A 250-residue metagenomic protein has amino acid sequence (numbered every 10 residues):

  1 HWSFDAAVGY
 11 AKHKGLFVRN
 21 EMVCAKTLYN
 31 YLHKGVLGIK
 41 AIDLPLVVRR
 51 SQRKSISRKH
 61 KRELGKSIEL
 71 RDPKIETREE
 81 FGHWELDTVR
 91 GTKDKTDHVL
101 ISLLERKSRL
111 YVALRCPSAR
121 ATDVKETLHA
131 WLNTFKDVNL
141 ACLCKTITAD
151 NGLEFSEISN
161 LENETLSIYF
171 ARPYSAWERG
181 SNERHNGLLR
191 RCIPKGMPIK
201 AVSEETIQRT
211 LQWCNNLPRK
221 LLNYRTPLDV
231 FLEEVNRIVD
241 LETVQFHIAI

Functional and structural regions predicted by a protein language model:
S3-V18: DNA-recognition alpha helix
A7, L28, D87, R109 (+5 more regions): Mobile genetic element proteins and their domesticated derivatives, centered on retroelements and DNA transposons
F17-T77: Basic, flexible linker segments flanking DNA-binding modules in nucleic acid-interacting mobile-element proteins
E76, V89, K95-V112, P117: Short conserved beta-strand segments at catalytic cores or DNA/RNA-binding microdomains of nucleic-acid binding
F81-T92: Two-metal-ion RNase H-like nuclease active-site motif
T92, T96, A113-V138: Active-site beta-loop-alpha junctions of metal-dependent nucleic acid enzymes, especially the RNase H-like/DDE
A149-N151, S156-L161, F170-I193, K200-Q212: RNase H-like two-metal-ion nuclease catalytic core shared by retroviral integrases and related mobile-element nucleases
K195-I250: C-terminal domain-tail junction helix/linker
